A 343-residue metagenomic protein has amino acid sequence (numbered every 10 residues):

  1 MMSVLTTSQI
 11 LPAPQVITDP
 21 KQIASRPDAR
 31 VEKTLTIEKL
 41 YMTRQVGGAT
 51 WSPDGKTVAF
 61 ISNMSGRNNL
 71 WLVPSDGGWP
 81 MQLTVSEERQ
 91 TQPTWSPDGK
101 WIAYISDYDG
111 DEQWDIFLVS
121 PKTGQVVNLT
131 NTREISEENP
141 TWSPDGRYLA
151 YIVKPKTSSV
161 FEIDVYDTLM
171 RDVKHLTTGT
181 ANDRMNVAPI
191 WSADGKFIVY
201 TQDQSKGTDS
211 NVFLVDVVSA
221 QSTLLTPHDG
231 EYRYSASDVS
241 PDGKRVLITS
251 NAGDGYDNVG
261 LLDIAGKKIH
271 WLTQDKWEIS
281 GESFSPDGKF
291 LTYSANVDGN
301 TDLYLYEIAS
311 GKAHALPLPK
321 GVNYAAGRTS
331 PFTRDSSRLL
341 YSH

Functional and structural regions predicted by a protein language model:
M2-Q15: Signal peptide processing junction and immediate N-terminal pro/mature segment of secreted/exported proteins
P14-L35: Blade/loop signatures of beta-propeller domains
L35-L40, W79-T84, Q125-N131, D172-G179 (+3 more regions): A short beta-strand motif characteristic of beta-propeller blades
M42-I61, E87-S106, I116, T132-P155 (+6 more regions): Conserved beta-propeller blade repeats
F60-L83: Beta-propeller domains
R67-W71, D111-F117, S158-D164, G207-F213 (+2 more regions): Structural motif
P74-G78, S120-G124, D167-R171, D216-A220 (+2 more regions): Short loop/turn segments that connect beta-strands within beta-propeller blades
G77, G110, T123, T157-S158 (+5 more regions): Short flexible coil/turn linkers enriched for glycine and charged/polar residues that connect secondary-structure
